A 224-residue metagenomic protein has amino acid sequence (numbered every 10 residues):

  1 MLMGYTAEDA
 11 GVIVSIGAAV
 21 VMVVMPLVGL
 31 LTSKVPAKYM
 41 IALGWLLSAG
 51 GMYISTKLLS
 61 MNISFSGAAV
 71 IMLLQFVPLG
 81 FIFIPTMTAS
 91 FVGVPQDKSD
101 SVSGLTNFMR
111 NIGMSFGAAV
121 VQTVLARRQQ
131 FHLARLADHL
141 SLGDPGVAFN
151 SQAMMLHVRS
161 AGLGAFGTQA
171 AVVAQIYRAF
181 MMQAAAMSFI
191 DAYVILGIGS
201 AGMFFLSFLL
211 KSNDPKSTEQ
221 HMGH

Functional and structural regions predicted by a protein language model:
M1-S101, G117, K216-H224: Transmembrane core module of solute transporters
W45, F65-A69, G104, R128 (+2 more regions): Short acidic-hydrophobic sequence patches enriched in Asp/Glu that either
S48, M72, S103, G164-A165 (+1 more regions): A short linear-motif detector with a strong N-terminal bias
P85, S103, A184-M187: Short, conserved clusters of charged catalytic residues that mark active-site and nucleotide-handling motifs
L105-M109: Hydrophobic alpha-helical segments of secondary membrane carriers
N111-G202, L206-S212, H221-H224: Hydrophobic transmembrane architecture of multi-pass small-molecule transporters
